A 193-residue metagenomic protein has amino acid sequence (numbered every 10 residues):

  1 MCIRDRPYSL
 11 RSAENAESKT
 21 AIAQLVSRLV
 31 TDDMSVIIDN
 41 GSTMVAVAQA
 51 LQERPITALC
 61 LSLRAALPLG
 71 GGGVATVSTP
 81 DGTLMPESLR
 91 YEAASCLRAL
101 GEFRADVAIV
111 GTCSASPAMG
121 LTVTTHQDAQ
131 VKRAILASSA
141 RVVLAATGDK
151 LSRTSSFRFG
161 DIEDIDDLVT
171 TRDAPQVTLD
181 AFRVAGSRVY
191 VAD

Functional and structural regions predicted by a protein language model:
M1-N40, A48-E53, G70-A75: HTH-adjacent hinge/linker in prokaryotic transcriptional regulators
S35-V36, T57-A58, V107: A residue-level structural signature of the nucleotidyltransferase/glycosyltransferase Rossmann-like core
Q49-Q52, A58-P68: Catalytic core of membrane glycerolipid acyltransferases/transacylases, capturing the structured, soluble-facing
L63-D193: Conserved phosphate- and dinucleotide-binding cores of soluble alpha/beta proteins, encompassing both enzyme active
